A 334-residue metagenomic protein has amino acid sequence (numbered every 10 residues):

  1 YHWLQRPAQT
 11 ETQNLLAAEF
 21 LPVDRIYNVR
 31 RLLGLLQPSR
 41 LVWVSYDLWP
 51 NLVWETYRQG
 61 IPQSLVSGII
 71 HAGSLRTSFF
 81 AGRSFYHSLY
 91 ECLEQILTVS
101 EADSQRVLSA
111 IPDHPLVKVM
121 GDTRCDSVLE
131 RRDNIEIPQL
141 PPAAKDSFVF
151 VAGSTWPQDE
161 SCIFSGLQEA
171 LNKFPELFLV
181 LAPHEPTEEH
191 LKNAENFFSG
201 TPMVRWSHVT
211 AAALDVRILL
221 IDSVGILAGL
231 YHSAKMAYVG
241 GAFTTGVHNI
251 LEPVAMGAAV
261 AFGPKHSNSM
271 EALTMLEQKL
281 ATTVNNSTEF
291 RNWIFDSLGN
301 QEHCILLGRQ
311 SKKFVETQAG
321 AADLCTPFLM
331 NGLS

Functional and structural regions predicted by a protein language model:
Y1-R132, V151, T155-P157, A170 (+1 more regions): Active-site and donor-binding regions of nucleotide-sugar-utilizing enzymes
A8-F20, K192-D222: Nucleotide-activated donor-binding/catalytic signature segment of Leloir-type glycosyltransferases, i.e., the conserved
N28-L36, T210-R217, G225-K235, A255: Short acidic alpha-helix that forms the nucleotide-activated donor recognition element in Leloir-type transferases
L32-G34, L89, A143, L230 (+1 more regions): Structural alpha-helical scaffold elements that stabilize or flank donor/cofactor-binding regions in carbohydrate
I61-Q63, M203, V260: Hydrophobic beta-strand scaffold residues
L93, L227-F314: Catalytic binding pocket for nucleotide-activated donors in carbohydrate/polymer assembly enzymes
L129-V209: Conserved catalytic-core segment of nucleotide-activated headgroup transferases in glycan assembly
Q318-S334: C-terminal alpha-helical cap of glycosyltransferases
